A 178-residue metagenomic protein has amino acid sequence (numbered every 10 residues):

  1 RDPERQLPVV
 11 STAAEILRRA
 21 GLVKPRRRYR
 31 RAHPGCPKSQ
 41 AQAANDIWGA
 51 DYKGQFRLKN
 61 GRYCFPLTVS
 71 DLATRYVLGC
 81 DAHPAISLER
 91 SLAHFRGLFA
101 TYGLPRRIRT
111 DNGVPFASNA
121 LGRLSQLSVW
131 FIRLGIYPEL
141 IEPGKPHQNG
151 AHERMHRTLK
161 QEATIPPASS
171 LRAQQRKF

Functional and structural regions predicted by a protein language model:
R1-G49, Q55, V114, S125: Basic, flexible linker segments flanking DNA-binding modules in nucleic acid-interacting mobile-element proteins
D2-R5, Q40, L58, N119 (+2 more regions): Conserved, non-catalytic sequence blocks in retroelement Pol enzymes and Pol-derived host proteins
L7, G103-L104: Short loop/turn motifs at secondary-structure junctions
E15, G97, V129, R133: Surface-exposed charge patches
A50-A100, R106-I108, N112-P115, I141-E142: A short, conserved beta-strand element enriched in hydrophobic/aromatic residues
A117-R123: Short, flexible/disordered intra-domain loops and linkers
L127-F178: Charged alpha-helix within mobile-element recombinases
